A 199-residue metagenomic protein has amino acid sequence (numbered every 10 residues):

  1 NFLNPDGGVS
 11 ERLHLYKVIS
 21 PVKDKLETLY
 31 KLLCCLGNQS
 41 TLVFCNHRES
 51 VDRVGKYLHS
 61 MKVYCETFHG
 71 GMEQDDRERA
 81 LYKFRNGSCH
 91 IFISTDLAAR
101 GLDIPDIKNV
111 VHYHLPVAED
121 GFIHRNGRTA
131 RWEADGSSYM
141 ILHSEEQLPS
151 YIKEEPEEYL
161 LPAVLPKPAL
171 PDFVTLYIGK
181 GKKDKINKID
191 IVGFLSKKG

Functional and structural regions predicted by a protein language model:
N1-P5: A short helix-turn-beta junction within AAA+ P-loop NTPase domains corresponding to the substrate/partner-engaging
D6-V9, V22-K25, H47-V51, M72-Q74 (+5 more regions): Conserved nucleotide-binding/hydrolysis micro-motifs of P-loop NTPases
E11-H59, D190, F194: Conserved interdomain hinge at the start of the Helicase C-terminal
L13, L29, V43, C65 (+4 more regions): Residue-level signature of catalytic and energy-coupling elements of molecular machines, predominantly ATP/GTP-dependent
V51-Y57, V63-T95: Conserved helicase ATPase core of P-loop NTP-dependent helicases/translocases
I91, A118-Y159: Conserved segment of the helicase C-terminal RecA-like domain
I91, R100-L115, S137-M140: A short beta-strand element within the Helicase C-terminal
L161-G199: Non-catalytic terminal extensions of ATP-dependent helicases
